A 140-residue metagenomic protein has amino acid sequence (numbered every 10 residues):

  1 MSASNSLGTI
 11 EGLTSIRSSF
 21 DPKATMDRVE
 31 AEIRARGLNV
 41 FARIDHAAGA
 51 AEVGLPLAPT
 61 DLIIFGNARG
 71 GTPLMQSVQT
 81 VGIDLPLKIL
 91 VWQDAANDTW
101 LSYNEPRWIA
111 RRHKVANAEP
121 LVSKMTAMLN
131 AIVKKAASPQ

Functional and structural regions predicted by a protein language model:
S2-G37: Terminal, regulation- and interaction-focused segments at domain boundaries
D27-R28, D45, S77, M128: Short Gly/charged-rich anion-binding patches and loops
F41-V91: Compact, glycine-rich, soluble single-domain proteins
D84-A96, V133-Q140: Short secondary-structure transition/capping segments
K88-K114: Beta-strand/loop substructures that line and gate deep hydrophobic ligand-binding cavities in soluble
R112-Q140: Well-ordered alpha/beta subsegment
